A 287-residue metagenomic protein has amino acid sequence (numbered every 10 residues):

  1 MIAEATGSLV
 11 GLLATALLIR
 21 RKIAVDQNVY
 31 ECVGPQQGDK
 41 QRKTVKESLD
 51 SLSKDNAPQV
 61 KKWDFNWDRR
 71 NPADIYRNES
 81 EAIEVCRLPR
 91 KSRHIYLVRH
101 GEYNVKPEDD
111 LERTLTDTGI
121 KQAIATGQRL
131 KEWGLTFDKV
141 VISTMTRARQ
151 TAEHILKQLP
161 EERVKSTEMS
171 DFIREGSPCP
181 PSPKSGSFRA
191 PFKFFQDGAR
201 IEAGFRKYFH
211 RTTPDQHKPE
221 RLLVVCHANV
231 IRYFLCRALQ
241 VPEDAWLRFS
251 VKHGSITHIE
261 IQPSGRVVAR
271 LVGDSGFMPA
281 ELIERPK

Functional and structural regions predicted by a protein language model:
E4-S170, P191, H253: Active-site-proximal alpha-helix that buttresses catalytic centers in soluble enzyme cores
H94-I95, D215-N229: Generic beta-sheet signal
G101, A228, S275: Active-site metal-binding loops of divalent metal-dependent hydrolases
P107-L111, P181-S182, I283: Short acidic, glycine/proline-rich loop/turn micro-motifs
S185-R200, G265-G276: A polyampholytic, Gly/Pro-enriched intrinsically disordered region
R189-P219: Internal catalytic-core helix/loop-beta-alpha segment that presents or stabilizes conserved functional determinants
P242-R266: Domain-level recognition of soluble alpha/beta enzyme cores, biased toward histidine phosphatases/phosphomutases
L271-K287: Acidic, His/Gly-rich catalytic cores of divalent-metal-dependent hydrolytic chemistry
